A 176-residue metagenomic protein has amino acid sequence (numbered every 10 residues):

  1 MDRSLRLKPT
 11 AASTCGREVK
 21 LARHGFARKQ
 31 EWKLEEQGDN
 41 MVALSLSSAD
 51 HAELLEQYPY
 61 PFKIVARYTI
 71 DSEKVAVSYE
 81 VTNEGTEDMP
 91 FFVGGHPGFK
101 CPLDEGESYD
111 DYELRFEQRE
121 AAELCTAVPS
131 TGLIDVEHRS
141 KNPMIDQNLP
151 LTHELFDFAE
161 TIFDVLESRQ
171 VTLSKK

Functional and structural regions predicted by a protein language model:
M1-E18: Acidic-aromatic substrate-binding/catalytic surfaces of carbohydrate-active enzymes
R6, F26-K29, Y60-F62, S108 (+1 more regions): Residues that act as N-cap/strand-start positions at coil-to-secondary-structure junctions
S13, T69, V75-N83, R169-K175: Beta-strand cores of secreted/periplasmic/IMS beta-sandwich domains, seen most often in copper-related folds
R17-S72: Extended, loop-rich substrate-binding clefts of extracytoplasmic carbohydrate-active enzymes
V42-L44, I64-A66, V77, V93-G95 (+2 more regions): Hydrophobic residues positioned within well-ordered beta-strands of beta-sheet architectures
S48-D50, I70-S72, N83-G85, P97-C101 (+1 more regions): Beta-strand elements of well-folded, non-transmembrane domains
S78-D111: Acidic (Asp/Glu-rich), glycine- and aromatic
C101, E105-K176: Active-site/ligand-binding surface loops and adjacent short beta/alpha elements that line catalytic pockets across
